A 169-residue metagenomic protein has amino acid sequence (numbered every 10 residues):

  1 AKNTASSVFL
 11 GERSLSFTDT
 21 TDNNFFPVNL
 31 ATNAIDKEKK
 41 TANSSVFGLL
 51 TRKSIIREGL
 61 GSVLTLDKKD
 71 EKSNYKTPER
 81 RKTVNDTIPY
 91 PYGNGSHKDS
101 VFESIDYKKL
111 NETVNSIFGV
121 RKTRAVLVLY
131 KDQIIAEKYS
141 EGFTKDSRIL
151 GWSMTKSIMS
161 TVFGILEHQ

Functional and structural regions predicted by a protein language model:
A1-N33, K39-S44: N-terminal low-complexity, Ser/Thr- and acidic-residue-enriched intrinsically disordered segments
L10-S14, E112-G119, F163-H168: Sec-exported extracytoplasmic/periplasmic mature domains
A31, K39-N43, T51, I56 (+1 more regions): Generic N-terminal targeting/processing segments that precede catalytic cores or assembly contacts
S44, T113-F143: A short, well-structured edge-of-sheet supersecondary motif
S45-G119: Non-catalytic propeptide/linker segments at domain boundaries
F118, G142-T155: A short, polar/charged loop-to-alpha-helix boundary motif
D132, L150-Q169: Active-site SXXK
